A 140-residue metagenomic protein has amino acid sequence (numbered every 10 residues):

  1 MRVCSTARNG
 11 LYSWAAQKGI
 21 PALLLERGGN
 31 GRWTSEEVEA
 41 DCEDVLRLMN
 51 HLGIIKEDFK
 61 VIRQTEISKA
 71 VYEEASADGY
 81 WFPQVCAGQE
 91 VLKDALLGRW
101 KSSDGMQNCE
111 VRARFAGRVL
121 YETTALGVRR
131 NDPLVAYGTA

Functional and structural regions predicted by a protein language model:
M1-A140: Structured catalytic-domain cores with a bias toward divalent-metal coordination
